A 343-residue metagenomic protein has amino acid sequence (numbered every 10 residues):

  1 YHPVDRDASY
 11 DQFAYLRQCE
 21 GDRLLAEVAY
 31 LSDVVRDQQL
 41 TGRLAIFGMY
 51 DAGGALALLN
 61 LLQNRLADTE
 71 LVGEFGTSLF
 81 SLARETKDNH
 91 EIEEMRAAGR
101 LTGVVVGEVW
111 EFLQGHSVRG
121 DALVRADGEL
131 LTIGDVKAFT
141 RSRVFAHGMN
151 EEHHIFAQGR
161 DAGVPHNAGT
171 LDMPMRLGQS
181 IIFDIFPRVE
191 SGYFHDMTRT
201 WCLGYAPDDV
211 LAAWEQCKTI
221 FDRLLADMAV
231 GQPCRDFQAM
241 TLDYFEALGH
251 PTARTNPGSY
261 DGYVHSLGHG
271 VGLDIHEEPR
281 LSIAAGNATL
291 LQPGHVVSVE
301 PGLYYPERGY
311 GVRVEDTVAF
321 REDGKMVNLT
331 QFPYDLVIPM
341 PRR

Functional and structural regions predicted by a protein language model:
Y1-R343: Active-site neighborhoods and metal-handling regions in enzymes and metal-associated proteins
